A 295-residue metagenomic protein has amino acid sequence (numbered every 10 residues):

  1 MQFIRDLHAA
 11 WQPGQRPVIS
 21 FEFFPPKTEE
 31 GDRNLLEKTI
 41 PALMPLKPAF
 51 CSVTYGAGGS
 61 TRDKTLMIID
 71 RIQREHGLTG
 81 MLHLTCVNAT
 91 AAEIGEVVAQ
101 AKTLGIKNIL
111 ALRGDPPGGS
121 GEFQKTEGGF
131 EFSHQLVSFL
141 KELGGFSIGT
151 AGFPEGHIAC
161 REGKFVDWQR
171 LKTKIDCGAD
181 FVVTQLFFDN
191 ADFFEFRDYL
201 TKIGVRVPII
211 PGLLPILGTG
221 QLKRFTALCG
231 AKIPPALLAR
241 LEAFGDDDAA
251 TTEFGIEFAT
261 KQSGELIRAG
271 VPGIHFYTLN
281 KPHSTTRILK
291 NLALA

Functional and structural regions predicted by a protein language model:
M1-Q12, E30, E127-P154, I203-I256 (+2 more regions): Active-site pocket-lining/capping segments in soluble small-molecule metabolic enzymes
M1-V53: Conserved N-terminal beta1-alpha1 strand-loop-helix module at the mouth
Q2-L7, E30-N34, G59-R71, T90-E96 (+4 more regions): Active-site-adjacent beta->alpha loops and helix N-cap segments on the catalytic face of soluble alpha/beta enzymes
V18-L35, G80-A92, G149-V166, E242-E257: Active-site mouth loops of central-metabolism enzymes
E22, C51, A101, K174 (+3 more regions): Conserved, mostly hydrophobic/aromatic
F23-P26, T54-G58, H83-A89, G114-D115 (+5 more regions): Active-site beta-loop-alpha junctions enriched in small/polar residues
E29-L43, T65, A91-V98, E162-T173 (+1 more regions): Short, acidic/polar
